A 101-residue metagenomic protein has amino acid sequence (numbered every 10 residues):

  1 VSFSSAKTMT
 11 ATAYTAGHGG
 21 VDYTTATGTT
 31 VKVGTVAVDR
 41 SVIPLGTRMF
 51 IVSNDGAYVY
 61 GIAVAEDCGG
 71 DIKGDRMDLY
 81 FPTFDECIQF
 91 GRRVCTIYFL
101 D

Functional and structural regions predicted by a protein language model:
V1-D101: Solvent-exposed, well-ordered loop and adjacent helix/strand elements within mature globular domains that form
